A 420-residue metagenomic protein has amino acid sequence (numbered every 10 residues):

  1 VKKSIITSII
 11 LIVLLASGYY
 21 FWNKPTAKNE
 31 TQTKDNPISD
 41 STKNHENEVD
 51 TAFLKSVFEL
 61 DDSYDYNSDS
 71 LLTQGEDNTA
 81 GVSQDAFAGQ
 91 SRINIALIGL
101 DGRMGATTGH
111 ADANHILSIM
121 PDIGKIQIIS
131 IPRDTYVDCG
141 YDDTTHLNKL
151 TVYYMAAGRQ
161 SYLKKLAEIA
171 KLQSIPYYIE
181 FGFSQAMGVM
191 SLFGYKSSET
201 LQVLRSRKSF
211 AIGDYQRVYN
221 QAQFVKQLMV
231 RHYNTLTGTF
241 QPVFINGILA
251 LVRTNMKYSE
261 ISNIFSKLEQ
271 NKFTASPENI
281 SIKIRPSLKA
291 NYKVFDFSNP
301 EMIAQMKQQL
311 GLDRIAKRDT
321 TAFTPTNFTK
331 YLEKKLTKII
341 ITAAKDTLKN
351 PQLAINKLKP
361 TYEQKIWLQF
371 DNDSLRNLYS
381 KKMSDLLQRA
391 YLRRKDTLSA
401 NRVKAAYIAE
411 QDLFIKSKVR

Functional and structural regions predicted by a protein language model:
V1-S4: Positively charged n-region of N-terminal signal peptides that target proteins for export
I6-Y20: Hydrophobic membrane-insertion alpha-helices, especially the h-region of bacterial N-terminal signal peptides
A16-R420: Non-catalytic, solvent-exposed segments at the cell envelope interface
